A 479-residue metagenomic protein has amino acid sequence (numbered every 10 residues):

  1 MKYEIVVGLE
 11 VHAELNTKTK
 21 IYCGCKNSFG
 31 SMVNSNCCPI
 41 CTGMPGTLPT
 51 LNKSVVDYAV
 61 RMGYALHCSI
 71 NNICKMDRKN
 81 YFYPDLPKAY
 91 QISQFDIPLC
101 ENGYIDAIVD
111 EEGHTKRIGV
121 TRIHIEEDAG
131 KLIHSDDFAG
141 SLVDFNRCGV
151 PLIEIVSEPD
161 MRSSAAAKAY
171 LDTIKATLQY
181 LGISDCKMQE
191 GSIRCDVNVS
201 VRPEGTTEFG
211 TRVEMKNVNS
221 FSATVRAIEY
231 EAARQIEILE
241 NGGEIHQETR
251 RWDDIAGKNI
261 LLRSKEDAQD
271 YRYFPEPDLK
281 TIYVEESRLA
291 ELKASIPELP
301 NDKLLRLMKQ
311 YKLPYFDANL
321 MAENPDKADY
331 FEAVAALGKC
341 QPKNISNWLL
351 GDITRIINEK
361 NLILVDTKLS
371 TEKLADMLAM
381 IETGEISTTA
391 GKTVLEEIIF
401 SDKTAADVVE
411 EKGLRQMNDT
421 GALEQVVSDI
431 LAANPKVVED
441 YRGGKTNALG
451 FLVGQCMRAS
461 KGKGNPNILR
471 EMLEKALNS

Functional and structural regions predicted by a protein language model:
M1, K312, A336-I345, E385-I386 (+1 more regions): Structural motif
M1-E298, K309, Y315, L337-Q341 (+1 more regions): Basic, nucleic-acid-interacting segments
M62, E231, W348, D352-I356 (+6 more regions): Amphipathic alpha-helical segments in well-ordered regions
G191-P203, Y271, M308-E332, P342-K360 (+3 more regions): Core structural elements
I238, I356-K360, S387-A390, A405-A406: Short, structured loop/turn "capping" segments at alpha-beta junctions
R288-S295, D302, E332-C340, L374-I386: Extended, non-catalytic structural segments that build the interaction scaffolds of large macromolecular assemblies
V365-A379, T388-R458: Strongly charged, low-complexity linkers/loops
T446-S479: Short, amphipathic C-terminal "tail helix"
